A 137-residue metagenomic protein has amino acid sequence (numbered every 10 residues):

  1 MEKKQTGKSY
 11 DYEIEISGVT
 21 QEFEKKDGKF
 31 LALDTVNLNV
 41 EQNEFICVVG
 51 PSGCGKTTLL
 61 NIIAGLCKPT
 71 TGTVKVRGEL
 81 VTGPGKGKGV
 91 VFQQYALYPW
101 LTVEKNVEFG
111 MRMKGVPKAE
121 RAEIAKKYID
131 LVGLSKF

Functional and structural regions predicted by a protein language model:
G7-E13, E22-T35: A short, flexible loop at the N-terminus of ABC-type nucleotide-binding domains that lies
I16-V19, L31-E41, G72: Conserved beta-strand
I46-C47, V90: Short beta-strand immediately N-terminal to the Walker A/P-loop
V49-P51: The feature captures the beta-strand-to-loop junction immediately N-terminal to the Walker
A64: Helix-to-loop junction immediately C-terminal to a conserved catalytic motif
G72-P84: Conserved ABC transporter NBD signature motif
L101-F109: Short coil-to-helix segment of the ABC ATPase nucleotide-binding domain corresponding to the Q-loop/switch region
E108, R112, P117-F137: Conserved ABC ATPase "signature" region
